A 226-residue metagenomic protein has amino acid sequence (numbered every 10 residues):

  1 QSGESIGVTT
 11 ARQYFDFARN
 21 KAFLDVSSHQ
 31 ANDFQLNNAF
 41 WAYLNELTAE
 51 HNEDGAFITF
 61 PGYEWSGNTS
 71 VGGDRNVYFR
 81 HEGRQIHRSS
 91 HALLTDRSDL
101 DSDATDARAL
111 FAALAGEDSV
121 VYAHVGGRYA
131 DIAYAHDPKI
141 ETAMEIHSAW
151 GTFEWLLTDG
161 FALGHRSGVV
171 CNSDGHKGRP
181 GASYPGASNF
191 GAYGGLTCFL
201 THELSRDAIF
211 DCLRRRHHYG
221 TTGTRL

Functional and structural regions predicted by a protein language model:
Q1-L226: Extended, charged catalytic domains and RNA/DNA-binding interfaces, predominantly in divalent-metal-using enzymes
